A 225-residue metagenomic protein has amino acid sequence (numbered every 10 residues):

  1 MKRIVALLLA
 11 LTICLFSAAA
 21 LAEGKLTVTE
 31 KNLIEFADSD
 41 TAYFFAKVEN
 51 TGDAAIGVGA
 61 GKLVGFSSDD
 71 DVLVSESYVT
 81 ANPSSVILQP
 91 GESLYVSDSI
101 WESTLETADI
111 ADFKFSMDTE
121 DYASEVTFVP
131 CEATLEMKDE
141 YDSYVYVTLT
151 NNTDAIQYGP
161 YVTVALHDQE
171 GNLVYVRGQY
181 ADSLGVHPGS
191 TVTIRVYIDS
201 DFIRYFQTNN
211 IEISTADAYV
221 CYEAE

Functional and structural regions predicted by a protein language model:
L7-L9, I13, S17: Hydrophobic core
L15-L26: Sec-dependent signal peptide cleavage junction
D38-F45, G59-A60, D139-Y146: Short, solvent-exposed loop/turn segments enriched in Ser/Thr/Gly
V48-D53, L149-T153: Asparagine-centered strand-capping/turn motif at beta-strand->loop junctions
D53-V58, D71-L73, D154-G159, L173-V174: Short acidic/proline- and small/hydrophobic-mixed sequence motifs that coincide with surface turns and coil-to-beta
G65-E76, L166-R177: Short aromatic-acidic-glycine turn motif
V72-T104, V176-I203: Intrinsically disordered, low-complexity Pro/Gly/Ser/Thr-rich segments with frequent PxxP/GP/PP motifs and embedded
W101-D142, D199-E225: Terminal connector regions
